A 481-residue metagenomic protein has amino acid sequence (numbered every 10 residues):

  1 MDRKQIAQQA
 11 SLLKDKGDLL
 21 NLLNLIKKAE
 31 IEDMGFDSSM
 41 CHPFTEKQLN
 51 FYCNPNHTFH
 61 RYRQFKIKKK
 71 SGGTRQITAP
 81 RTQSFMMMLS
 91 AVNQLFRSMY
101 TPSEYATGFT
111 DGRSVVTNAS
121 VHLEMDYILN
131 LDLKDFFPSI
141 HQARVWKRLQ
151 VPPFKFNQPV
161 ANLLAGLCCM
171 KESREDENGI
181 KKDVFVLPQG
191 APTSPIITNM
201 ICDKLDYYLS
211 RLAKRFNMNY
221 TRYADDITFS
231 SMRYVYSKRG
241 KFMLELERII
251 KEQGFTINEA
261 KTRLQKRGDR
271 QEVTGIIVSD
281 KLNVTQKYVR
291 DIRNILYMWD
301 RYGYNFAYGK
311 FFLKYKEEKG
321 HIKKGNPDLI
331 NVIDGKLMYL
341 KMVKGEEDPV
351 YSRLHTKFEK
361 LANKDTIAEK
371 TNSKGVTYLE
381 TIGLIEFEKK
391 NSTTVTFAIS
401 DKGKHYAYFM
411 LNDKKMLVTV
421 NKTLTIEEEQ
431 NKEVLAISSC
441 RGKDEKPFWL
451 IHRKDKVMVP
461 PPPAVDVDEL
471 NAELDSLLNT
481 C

Functional and structural regions predicted by a protein language model:
M1-I67, Q76-Y127, L131, F136-P138 (+7 more regions): Right-hand nucleic-acid polymerase module
K69-S71: Short acidic-glycine loop/turn motifs at beta-strand connectors
N130-K134, G190, S194, R215-R233: Catalytic palm active-site di-aspartate
